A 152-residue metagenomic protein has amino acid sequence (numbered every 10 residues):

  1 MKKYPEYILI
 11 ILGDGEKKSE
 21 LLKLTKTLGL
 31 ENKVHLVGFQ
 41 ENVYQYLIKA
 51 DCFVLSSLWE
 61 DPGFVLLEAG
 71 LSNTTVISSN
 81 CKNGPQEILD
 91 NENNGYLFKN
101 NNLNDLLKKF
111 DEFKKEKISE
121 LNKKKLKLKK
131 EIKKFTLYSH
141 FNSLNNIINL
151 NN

Functional and structural regions predicted by a protein language model:
M1-H35: A conserved nucleotide-sugar
F39, L58: Aromatic "clamp/platform" in nucleotide-sugar-dependent glycosyltransferases that forms part of the donor/acceptor
Y44, P62-L71, Q86-E87: Short alpha-helical segment that forms part of, or immediately flanks, the ligand-binding pocket in carbohydrate-active
A50: An anion/phosphate-binding loop that grips the pyrophosphate of nucleotide cofactors and donors
E68, C81-E92, Y96-L97: Short acidic/histidine- and often glycine-rich active-site loop of Leloir-type glycosyltransferases that engages
T75-S79: Short hydrophobic beta-strand element within catalytic cores of glycosyltransferases and related nucleotide-activated
D90-E92, Y96-L103, D111-I118: Conserved acidic donor-binding segment of nucleotide-sugar-dependent glycosyltransferases
L97, I118-N151: A charged, aromatic-enriched C-terminal amphipathic alpha-helix characteristic of glycosyltransferases across folds
